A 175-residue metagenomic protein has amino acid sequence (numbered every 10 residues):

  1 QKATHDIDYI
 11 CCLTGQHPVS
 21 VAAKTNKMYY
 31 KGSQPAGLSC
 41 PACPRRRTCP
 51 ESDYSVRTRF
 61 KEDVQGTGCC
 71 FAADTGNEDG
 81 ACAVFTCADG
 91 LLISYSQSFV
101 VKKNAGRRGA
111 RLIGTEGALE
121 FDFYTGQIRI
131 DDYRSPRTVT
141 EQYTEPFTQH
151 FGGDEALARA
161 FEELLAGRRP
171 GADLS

Functional and structural regions predicted by a protein language model:
Q1-M28, P35-C69, A83-L91: Oxidoreductase and adenylate-handling cofactor-binding alpha/beta cores
K2, T75, G153: Soluble or luminal CAZymes and related metallo-dependent hydrolases
Y29-S33, E120-D122: A short beta-to-alpha transition loop/helix N-cap that caps and shapes the active-site region
G32-P35, C43, R134, E141: Charge-rich, low-complexity amphipathic helices in intrinsically disordered tails/linkers adjacent to domains
E78-C82, A88-L91, F99-S175: C-terminal helical cap and adjacent loop that interface with cofactors, partners, or active-site loops
